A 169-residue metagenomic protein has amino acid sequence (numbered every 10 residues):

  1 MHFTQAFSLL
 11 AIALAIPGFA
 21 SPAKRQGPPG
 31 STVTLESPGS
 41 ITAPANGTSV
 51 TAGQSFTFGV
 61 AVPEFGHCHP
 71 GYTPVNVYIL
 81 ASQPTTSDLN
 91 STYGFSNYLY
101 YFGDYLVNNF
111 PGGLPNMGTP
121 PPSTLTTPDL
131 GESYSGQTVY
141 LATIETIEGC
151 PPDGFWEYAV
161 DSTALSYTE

Functional and structural regions predicted by a protein language model:
M1-P29, E169: Fungal secretory targeting signals
A6, G27-T34, I79-S82: Hydrophobic, structured segments
P22-F56, V62: Short, compositionally biased P/S/T/A/G/V-rich stretches that sit at domain boundaries
S49-V50, G66-G71: A short beta-turn/strand-edge loop motif at beta-sheet boundaries
V75-S87: Short edge-strand/loop segments of extracellular domains
V77-L80, P115-S166: Internal, hydrophobic beta-strand segments that form the core of beta-sheet-rich folds
G94-P128: Extended, solvent-exposed segments with strong compositional bias
